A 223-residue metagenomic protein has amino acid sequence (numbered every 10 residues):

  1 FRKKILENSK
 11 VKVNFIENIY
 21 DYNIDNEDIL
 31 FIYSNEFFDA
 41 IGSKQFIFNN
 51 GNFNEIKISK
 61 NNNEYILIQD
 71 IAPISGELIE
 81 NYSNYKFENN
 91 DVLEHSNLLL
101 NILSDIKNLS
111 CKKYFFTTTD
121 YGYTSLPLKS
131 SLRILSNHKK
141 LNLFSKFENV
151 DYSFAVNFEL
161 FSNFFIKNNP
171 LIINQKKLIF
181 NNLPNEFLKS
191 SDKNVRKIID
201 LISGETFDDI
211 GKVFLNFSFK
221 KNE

Functional and structural regions predicted by a protein language model:
F1-D25: SAM cofactor-binding core of SAM-dependent methyltransferases, primarily the Rossmann-like beta-alpha-beta module
F1-K3, K44, L126-S131: A short acidic (Asp/Glu
E7, G42, F46, I166: Hydrophobic/aromatic-lined pockets within catalytic cores
E17-Y20, E36, Y123, K221: Short, flexible loop/turn elements at secondary-structure junctions
I19-Y20, E27-N50, D91-N97, N101 (+3 more regions): A short SAM/SAH-binding and catalytic strip from SAM-dependent methyltransferases
F31-E80, L132-N142: A mobile, often basic/glycine-rich helix-loop segment that functions as the active-site lid/recognition loop
E77-E223: Long, Lys/Arg- and hydrophobic-enriched amphipathic alpha-helices
